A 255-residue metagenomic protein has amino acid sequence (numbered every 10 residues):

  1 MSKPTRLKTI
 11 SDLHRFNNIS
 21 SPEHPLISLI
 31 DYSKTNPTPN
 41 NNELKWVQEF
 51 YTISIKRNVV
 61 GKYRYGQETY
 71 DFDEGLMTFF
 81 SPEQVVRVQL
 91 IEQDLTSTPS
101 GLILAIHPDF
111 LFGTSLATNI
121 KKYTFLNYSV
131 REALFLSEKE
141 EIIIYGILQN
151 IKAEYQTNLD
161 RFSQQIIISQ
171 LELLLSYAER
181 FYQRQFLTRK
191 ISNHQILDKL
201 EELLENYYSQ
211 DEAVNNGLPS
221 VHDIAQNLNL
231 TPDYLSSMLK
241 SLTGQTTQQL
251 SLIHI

Functional and structural regions predicted by a protein language model:
M1-I27: A short, N-terminal "cap"/entry segment at the start of jelly-roll beta-barrel domains of the cupin/DSBH fold
L29-S129, D160: N-terminal regulatory/effector-sensing and dimerization cores that precede helix-turn-helix DNA-binding domains
F125-E172, Y177: Amphipathic alpha-helical segments enriched in hydrophobic/aromatic residues interleaved with Lys/Arg
A153, T157, R161, R180 (+3 more regions): General structural signal for alpha-helix termini and helix-helix connectors
F162-Q165, S169-S176, Q183-Y208: Polybasic "coupling" helices that flank or enter modular domains
I196-Q249: DNA-binding recognition helix and immediately preceding turn/loop of helix-turn-helix/winged-helix domains
I253-I255: Conserved small/polar residues in nucleotide/adenosyl-binding loops
